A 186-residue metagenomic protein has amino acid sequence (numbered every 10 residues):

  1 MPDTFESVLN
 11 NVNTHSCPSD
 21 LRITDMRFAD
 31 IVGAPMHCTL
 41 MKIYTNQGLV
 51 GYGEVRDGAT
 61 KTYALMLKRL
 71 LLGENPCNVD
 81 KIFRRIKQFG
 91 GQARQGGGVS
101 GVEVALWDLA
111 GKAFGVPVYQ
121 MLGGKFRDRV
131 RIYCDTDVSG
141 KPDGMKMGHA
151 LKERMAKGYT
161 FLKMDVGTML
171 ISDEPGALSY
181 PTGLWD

Functional and structural regions predicted by a protein language model:
F5, N11, N46-V116: Metal- or metallocofactor-binding catalytic centers and their adjacent structured scaffolds across diverse enzyme
F5-Y52: Structured beta-strand/loop patches that form or line metal/cofactor-binding pockets in enzymes
D30, D57, V166: Residues that line or immediately flank small-molecule/substrate-binding pockets and catalytic motifs
I31-P35, T60-K61, K141: Short glycine/serine/proline-enriched coil/turn segments at secondary-structure junctions
G124-V130: Short, conserved phosphate-binding/catalytic loop or strand-edge motifs used in phosphoryl-/nucleotidyl-transfer
R129, D135-D186: Metal-dependent enolase-superfamily TIM-barrel catalytic cores that perform enediolate-based chemistry
